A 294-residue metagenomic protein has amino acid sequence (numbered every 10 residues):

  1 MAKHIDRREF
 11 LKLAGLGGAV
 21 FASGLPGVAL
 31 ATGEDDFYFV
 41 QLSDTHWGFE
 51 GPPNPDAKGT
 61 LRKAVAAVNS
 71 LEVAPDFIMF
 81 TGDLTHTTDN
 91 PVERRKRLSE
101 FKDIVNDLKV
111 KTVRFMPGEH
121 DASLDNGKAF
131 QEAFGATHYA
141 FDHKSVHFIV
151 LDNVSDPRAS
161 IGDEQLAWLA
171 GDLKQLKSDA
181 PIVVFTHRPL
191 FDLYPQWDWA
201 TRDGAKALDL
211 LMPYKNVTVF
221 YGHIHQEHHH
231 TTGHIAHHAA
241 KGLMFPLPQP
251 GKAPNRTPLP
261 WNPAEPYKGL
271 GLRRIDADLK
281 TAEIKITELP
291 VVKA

Functional and structural regions predicted by a protein language model:
M1-G18, L25: N-terminal secretory signal peptides and thylakoid transit peptides that target proteins across membranes
L13-A14, G27-R95, L193: N-terminal active-site segment of His-dependent metallophosphoesterases
T32, N90-P181, D203-T218, H230-K285: Extended active-site neighborhood of metal-dependent phosphoesterases/phosphodiesterases
L42-S43, I78-G82, V113-G118, V184-T186 (+2 more regions): Active-site neighborhood of phospho(di)ester-bond hydrolases with catalytic His/Asp-centered motifs
H46, L84-T85, H120-D121, V154 (+3 more regions): Catalytic metal-binding/acid-base residues of hydrolase active sites
F49-G51, T88-D89, D152-I161, F191-Q196: Surface-exposed cleft-lining segments at the edges of enzyme active sites
K177-L193: Short acidic, glycine-rich surface-loop motifs adjacent to enzyme active sites
I286-A294: C-terminal/domain-terminus segments
